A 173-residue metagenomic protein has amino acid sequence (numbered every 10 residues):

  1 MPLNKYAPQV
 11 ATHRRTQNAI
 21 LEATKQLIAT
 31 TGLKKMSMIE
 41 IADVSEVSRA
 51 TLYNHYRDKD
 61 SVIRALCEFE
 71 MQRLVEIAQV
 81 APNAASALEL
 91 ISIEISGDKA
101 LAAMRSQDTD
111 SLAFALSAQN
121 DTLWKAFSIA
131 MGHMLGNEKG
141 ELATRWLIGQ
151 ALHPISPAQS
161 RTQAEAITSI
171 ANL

Functional and structural regions predicted by a protein language model:
M1-T31, K35-V44, S61: Basic, helix-initiating cap at the start of DNA-binding domains
A23-T31, R73-A81, W146-Q150, P154: Solvent-exposed, amphipathic alpha-helical segments
D43, R57-D58, E68: Residue-level detection of the helix-turn-helix DNA-binding "recognition helix"
E46-Y56: Short hydrophobic/aromatic patch on the recognition helix
S61, A65, Q72-A100: Hydrophobic alpha-helical connector segments
E89-N120: Amphipathic alpha-helical segments used for helix-helix packing
G97, L101, G140-R161, S169-L173: Amphipathic C-terminal alpha-helical segment
D110-R145: Amphipathic alpha-helical packing segments from all-alpha helical-bundle domains
